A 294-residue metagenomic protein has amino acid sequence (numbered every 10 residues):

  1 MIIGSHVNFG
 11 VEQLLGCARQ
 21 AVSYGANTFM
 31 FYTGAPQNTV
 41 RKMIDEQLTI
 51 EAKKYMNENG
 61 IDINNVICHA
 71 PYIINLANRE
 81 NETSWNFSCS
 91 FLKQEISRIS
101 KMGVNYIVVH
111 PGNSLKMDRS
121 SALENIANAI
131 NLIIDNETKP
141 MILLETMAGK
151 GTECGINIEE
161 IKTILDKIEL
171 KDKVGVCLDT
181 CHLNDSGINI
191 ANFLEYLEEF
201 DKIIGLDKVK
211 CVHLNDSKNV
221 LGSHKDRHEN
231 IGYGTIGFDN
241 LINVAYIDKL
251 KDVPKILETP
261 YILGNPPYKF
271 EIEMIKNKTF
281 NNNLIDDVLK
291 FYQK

Functional and structural regions predicted by a protein language model:
M1-C68, L76-Q94, N281-K294: N-terminal pre-domain/capping segments
H6-G10, G34-P36, P71-I73, G112-S114 (+4 more regions): Active-site beta-loop-alpha junctions enriched in small/polar residues
R19-G25, E46-I67, K93-G103, N131-T138 (+3 more regions): Acidic (Asp/Glu)-rich catalytic clusters
A21, H69, I99, I107 (+4 more regions): Conserved, mostly hydrophobic/aromatic
T28, Y106, K208-C211: Residues at the N-termini of beta-strands
V40-E51, R79-F91, M117-N128, T152-E160 (+3 more regions): Alpha-helix N-cap and loop-to-helix initiation/capping positions
L76-G175: Active-site acidic/histidine proton-transfer and metal-coordination neighborhood in alpha/beta enzyme cores
N128, K162-K294: Histidine-acidic metal/acid-base catalytic patches
